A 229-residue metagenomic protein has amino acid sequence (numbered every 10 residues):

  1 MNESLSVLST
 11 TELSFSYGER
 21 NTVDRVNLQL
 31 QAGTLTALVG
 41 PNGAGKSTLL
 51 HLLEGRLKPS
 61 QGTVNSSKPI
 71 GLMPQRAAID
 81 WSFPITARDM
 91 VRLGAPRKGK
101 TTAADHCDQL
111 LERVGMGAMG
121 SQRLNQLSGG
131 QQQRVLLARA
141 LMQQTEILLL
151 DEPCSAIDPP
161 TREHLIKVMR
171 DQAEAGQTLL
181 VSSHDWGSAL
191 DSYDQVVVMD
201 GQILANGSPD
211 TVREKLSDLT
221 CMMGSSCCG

Functional and structural regions predicted by a protein language model:
E54: Helix-to-loop junction immediately C-terminal to a conserved catalytic motif
A103-M119: Conserved ABC ATPase "signature" region
R123-L127: Conserved ABC ATPase signature
L148-D151: Catalytic Walker B motif of ABC-type/P-loop ATPase nucleotide-binding domains
P159-T161: Helix N-cap at the start of a conserved alpha-helix in ABC-type nucleotide-binding domains
S183-H184: H-loop/switch region of ABC-family ATPase nucleotide-binding domains
V196-S208: H-loop (His-switch) and adjacent beta-strand-loop-beta switch element of ABC-type ATPase nucleotide-binding domains
